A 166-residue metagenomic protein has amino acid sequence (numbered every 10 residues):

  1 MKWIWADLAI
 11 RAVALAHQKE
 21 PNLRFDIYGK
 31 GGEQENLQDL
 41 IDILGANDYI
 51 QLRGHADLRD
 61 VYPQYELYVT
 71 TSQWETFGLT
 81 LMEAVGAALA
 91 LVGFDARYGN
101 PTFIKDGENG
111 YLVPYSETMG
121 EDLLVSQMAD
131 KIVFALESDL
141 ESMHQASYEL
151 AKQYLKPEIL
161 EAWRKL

Functional and structural regions predicted by a protein language model:
M1-Q18, G32-Q38: A conserved mid-protein helix/loop that constitutes part of the nucleotide-sugar donor-binding site
W5-V13, F25, M128, W163: A structural motif in glycosyltransferase catalytic domains
N36-H55: Nucleotide-activated donor-binding/catalytic signature segment of Leloir-type glycosyltransferases, i.e., the conserved
H55-A56, D60-Y65: Short alpha-helical donor nucleotide-sugar binding micro-motif in glycosyltransferases
Q73: Aromatic "clamp/platform" in nucleotide-sugar-dependent glycosyltransferases that forms part of the donor/acceptor
A90-F94, I104: Short hydrophobic beta-strand element within catalytic cores of glycosyltransferases and related nucleotide-activated
P101-I132: Change "using UDP/GDP/dTDP sugars" to "using nucleotide sugars
L123, E137-L166: A charged, aromatic-enriched C-terminal amphipathic alpha-helix characteristic of glycosyltransferases across folds
